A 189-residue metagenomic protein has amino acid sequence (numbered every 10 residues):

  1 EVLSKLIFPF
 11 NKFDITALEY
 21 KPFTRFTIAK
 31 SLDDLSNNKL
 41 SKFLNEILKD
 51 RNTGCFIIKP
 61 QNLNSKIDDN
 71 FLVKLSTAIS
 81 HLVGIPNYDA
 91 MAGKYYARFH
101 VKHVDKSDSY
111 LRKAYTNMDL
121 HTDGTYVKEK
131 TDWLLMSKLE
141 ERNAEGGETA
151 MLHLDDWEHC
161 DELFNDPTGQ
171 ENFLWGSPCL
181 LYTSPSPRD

Functional and structural regions predicted by a protein language model:
E1-A92: N-terminal non-catalytic cap/leader segment that marks the start of a structured domain
V2-L35, D50-N52, R98-S184, R188: Active-site environment of non-heme Fe oxygenases that use a 2-His-1-carboxylate facial triad
G93-A97: Short linear loop/turn motifs
